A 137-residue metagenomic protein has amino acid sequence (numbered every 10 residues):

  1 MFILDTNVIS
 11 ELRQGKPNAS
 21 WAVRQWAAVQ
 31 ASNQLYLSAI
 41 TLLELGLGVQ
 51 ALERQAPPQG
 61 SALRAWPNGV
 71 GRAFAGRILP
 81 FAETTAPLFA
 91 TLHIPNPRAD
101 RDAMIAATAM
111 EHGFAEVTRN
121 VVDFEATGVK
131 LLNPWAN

Functional and structural regions predicted by a protein language model:
M1, A106, M110-N137: Acidic, PIN/NYN-like endoribonuclease modules and their adjacent C-terminal/linker elements
M1-L37, T41, A51-G69, N137: Short, well-structured N-terminal submotif of metal-dependent ribonuclease cores
D5, E44, D102, N120-D123: Acidic active-site catalytic centers that drive phospho-/nucleotidyl reactions and related ester hydrolyses
I9, L42-L45, A86, F124: A generic structural signal for short hydrophobic patches within well-formed alpha-helices
E11-L12, G48, L88-L92, T127 (+1 more regions): Residues that scaffold the ATP/ADP-binding catalytic core of kinase and kinase-like folds
Y36, L79, L132: General small-molecule cofactor/ligand-binding pocket signal
A39-I40, A82, N120, W135: Residues at the C-termini of beta-strands that transition into short coil/loop
L47-E53, S61-R64, R72-R119: Active-site neighborhoods of divalent-metal-dependent phosphate/nucleic-acid chemistry enzymes
